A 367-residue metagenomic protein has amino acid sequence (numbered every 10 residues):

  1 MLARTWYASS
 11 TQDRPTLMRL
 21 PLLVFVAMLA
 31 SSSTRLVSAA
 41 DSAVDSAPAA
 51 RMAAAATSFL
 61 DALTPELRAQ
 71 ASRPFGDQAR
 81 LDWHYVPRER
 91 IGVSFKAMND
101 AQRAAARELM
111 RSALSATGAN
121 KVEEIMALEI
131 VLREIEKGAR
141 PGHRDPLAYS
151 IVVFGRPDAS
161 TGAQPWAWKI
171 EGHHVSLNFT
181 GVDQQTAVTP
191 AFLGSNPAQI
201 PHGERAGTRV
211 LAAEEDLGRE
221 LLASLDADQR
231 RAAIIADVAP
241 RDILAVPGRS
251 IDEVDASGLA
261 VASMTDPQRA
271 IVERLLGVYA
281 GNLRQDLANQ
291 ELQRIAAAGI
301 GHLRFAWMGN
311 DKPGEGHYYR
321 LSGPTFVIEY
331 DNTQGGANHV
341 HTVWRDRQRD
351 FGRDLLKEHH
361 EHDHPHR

Functional and structural regions predicted by a protein language model:
T16-M18: Extreme N-termini of proteins with methionine-enriched Sec-type signal peptides or N-terminal signal-anchor
P21-S33: Bacterial N-terminal signal peptides
S33-D41: Signal peptide processing junction and immediate N-terminal pro/mature segment of secreted/exported proteins
A40-S115, A119-R367: A cross-kingdom marker for long, charged
